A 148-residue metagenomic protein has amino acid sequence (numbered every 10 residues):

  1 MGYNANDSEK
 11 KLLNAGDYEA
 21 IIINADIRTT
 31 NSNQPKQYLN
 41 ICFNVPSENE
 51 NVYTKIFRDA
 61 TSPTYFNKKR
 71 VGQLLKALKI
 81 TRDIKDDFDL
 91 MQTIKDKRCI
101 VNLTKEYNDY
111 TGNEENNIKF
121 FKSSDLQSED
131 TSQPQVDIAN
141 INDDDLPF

Functional and structural regions predicted by a protein language model:
M1-F148: Short beta-rich binding modules
